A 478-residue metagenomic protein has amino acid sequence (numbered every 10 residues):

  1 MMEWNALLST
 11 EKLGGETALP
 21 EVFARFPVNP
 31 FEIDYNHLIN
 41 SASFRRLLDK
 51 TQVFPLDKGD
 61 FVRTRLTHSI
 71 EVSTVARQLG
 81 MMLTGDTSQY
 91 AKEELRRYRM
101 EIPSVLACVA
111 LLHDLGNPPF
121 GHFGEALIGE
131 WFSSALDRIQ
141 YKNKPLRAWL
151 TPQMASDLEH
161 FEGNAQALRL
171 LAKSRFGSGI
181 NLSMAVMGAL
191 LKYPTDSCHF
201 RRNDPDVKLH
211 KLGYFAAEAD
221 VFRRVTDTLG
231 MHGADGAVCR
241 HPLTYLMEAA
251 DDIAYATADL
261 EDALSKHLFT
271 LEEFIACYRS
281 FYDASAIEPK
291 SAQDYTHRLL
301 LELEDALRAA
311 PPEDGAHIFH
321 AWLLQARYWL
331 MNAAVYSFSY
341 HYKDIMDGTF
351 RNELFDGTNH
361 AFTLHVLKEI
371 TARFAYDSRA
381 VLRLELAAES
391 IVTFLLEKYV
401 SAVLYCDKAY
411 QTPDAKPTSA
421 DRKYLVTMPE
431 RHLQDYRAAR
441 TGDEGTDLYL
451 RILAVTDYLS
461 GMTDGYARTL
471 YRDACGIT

Functional and structural regions predicted by a protein language model:
M1-P27, I39-K50, G59, I70 (+4 more regions): Sequence-structural signature of the catalytic-core scaffold of metal-dependent phosphohydrolases that act on
E32-R45, G213, D356-T363: Acidic, low-complexity proline/glycine-rich segments
P55-T64, V109-L112, P152-Q153, D235-G236 (+4 more regions): Glycine- and acidic
E71, Y245, A249-D252, L330-A333 (+5 more regions): Charged, amphipathic alpha-helical oligomerization/scaffolding segments
Y295-T358, L364-H365, D377: Long, amphipathic alpha-helical stalk/connector segments used for oligomerization, subunit docking, or mechanical
S339-H432: Substrate-recognition/cap regions that form aromatic- and gly/pro-loop-enriched pockets for small-molecule ligands
P413-I477: C-terminal amphipathic alpha-helical interaction region
